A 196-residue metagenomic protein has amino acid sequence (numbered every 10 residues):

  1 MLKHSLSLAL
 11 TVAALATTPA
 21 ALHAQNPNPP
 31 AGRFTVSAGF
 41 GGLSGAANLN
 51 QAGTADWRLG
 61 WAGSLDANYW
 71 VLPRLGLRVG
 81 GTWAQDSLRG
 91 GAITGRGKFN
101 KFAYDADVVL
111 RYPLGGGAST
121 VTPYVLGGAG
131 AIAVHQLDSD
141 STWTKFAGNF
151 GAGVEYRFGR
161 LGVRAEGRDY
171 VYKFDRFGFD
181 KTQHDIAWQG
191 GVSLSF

Functional and structural regions predicted by a protein language model:
M1-A31, F196: Cleavable N-terminal export/targeting peptides
Q25-P27, S37, D66-S139, I186-Q189 (+1 more regions): Gram-negative (and chloroplast) outer-membrane scaffold detector with strong preference for beta-barrel transmembrane
N28-P30, G53-L59, T94-F102, S139-F146 (+1 more regions): Replace "Gram-negative outer membrane beta-barrel proteins" with "bacterial and organellar outer membrane beta-barrel
G32-D66: N-terminal targeting signals for Sec/Tat export/insertion, comprising classic cleavable signal peptides
G42-L43, A84, G130, R168-Y172: Generic short beta-strand segments
G45-L49, D86-A92, V134-D138, L161 (+1 more regions): Outer-membrane beta-barrel proteins
D86-L88, Y156-F196: Predominantly the C-terminal beta-signal and adjacent terminal strand-loop region of outer-membrane beta-barrel
V121-V134, T144-R160: A generic structured-segment signal
